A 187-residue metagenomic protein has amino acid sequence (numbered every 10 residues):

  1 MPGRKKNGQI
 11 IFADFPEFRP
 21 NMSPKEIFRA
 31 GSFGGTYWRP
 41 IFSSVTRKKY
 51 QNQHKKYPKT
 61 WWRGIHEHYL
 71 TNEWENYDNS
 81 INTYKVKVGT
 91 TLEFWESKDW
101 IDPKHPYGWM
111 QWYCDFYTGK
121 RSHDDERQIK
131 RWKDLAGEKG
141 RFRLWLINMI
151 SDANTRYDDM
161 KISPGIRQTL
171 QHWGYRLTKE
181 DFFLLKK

Functional and structural regions predicted by a protein language model:
M1-K104, G108, K120, G140-G165 (+1 more regions): Compositionally biased, intrinsically disordered low-complexity regions enriched for acidic
F116-R143: Short linear, low-complexity motifs centered on an aromatic residue
I162, I166-K187: Charge-patterned, phosphorylation-rich low-complexity C-terminal interaction regions of large eukaryotic proteins
